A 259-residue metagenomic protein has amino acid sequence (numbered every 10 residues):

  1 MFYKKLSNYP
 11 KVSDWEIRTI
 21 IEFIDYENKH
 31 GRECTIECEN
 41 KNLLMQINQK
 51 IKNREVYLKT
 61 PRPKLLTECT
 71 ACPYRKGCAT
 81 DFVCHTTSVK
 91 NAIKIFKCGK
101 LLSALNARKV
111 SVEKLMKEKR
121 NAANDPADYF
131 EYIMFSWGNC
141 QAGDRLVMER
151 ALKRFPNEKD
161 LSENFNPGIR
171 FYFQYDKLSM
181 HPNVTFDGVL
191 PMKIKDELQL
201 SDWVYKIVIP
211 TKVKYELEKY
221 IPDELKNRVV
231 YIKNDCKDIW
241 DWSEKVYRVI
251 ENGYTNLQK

Functional and structural regions predicted by a protein language model:
M1-K259: Active-site-proximal loop/hinge segments that shape catalytic or ion-binding/gating pockets
